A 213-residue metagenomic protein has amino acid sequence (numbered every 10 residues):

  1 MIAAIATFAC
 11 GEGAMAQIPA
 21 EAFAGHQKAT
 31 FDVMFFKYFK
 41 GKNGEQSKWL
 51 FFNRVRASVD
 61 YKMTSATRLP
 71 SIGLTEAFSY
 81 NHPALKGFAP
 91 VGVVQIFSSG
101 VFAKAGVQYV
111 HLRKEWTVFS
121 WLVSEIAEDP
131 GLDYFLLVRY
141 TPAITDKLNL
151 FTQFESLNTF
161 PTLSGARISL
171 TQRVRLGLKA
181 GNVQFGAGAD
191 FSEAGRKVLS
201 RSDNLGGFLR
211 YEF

Functional and structural regions predicted by a protein language model:
M1-I18: Cleavable N-terminal export/targeting peptides
M15-K40: Short, extreme N-terminal leader segments that mark the start of a protein/domain
Q17-H26, S47-Y61, P83-F97, E115-I126 (+2 more regions): Transmembrane beta-strand segments that form the barrel wall of outer-membrane beta-barrel proteins
F23-D32, S58-P70, V94-A103, S124-Y134 (+2 more regions): Solvent-exposed loop/turn segments connecting transmembrane beta-strands in outer-membrane beta-barrel proteins
F31-Q46, P70-P83, V101-V118, L132-D146 (+2 more regions): Feature captures outer-membrane beta-barrel proteins of Gram-negative bacteria and organelles
A66, N182-G186: Short, charged low-complexity intrinsically disordered segments located at boundaries of structured domains
P142, Q153-N158, L163, L170-V174: Active-site oxyanion/phosphate-handling segment shared across diverse enzymes
A187-A189, K197, R201, L209-F213: Internal metal/ion-chelating core segments
